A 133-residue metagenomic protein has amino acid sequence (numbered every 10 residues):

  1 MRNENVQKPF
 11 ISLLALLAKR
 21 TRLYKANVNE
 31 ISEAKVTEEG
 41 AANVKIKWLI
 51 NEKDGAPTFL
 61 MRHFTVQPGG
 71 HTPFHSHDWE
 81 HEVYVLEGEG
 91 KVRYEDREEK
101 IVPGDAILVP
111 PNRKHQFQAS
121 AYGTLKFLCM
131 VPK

Functional and structural regions predicted by a protein language model:
M1-T58: A short, N-terminal "cap"/entry segment at the start of jelly-roll beta-barrel domains of the cupin/DSBH fold
K47, R62-H77, P111: Conserved short histidine dyad/triad with adjacent acidic residue
R62, L86-E87, V102: A cytosolic small-molecule/anion-sensing beta-strand core signal
G70, D78-W79, R97, R113-K114 (+1 more regions): A generic "binding-loop/recognition-motif" signal
H71-P73, K91, I107, P111-F117: Histidine-centered metal-chelating micro-motifs
W79-H81, V85-G90: Glycine- and acidic-residue-biased ligand/ion/polar-headgroup-sensing regions
D96-P111: Short acidic-glycine-tyrosine-enriched beta hairpin
P111-K133: Ligand-binding loop in jelly-roll beta-barrel domains
